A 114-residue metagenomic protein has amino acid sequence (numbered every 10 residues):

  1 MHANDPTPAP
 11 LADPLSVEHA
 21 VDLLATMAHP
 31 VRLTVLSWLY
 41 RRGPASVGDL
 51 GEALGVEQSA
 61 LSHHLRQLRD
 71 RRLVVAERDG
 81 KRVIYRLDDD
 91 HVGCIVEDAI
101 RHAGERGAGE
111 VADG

Functional and structural regions predicted by a protein language model:
M1-H19, Y40-R41, D89-G114: Amphipathic alpha-helical dimerization/coiled-coil segments that flank or bridge DNA-binding/regulatory modules
P10-S59, D79, V83-H91: N-terminal helix-turn-helix DNA-binding core of bacterial DNA-binding proteins
A20, D70-R71: A generic local structural motif
E52, R69-D70: Alpha-helical residues within the helix-turn-helix
H64: Residues within the DNA-recognition helix of helix-turn-helix
